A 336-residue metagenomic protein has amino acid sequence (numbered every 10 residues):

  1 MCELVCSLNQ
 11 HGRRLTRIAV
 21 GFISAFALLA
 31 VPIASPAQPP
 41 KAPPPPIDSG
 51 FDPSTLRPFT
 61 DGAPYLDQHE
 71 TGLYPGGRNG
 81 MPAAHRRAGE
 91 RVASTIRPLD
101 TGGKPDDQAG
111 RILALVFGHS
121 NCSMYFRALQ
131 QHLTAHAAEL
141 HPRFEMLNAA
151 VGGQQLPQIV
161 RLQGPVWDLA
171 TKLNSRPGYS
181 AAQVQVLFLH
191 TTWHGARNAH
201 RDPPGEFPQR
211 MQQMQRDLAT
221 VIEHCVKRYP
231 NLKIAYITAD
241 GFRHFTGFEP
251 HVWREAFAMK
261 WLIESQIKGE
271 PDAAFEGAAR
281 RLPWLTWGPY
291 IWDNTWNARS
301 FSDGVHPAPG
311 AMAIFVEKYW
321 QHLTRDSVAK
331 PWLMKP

Functional and structural regions predicted by a protein language model:
M1-T16: N-terminal secretory signal peptides that target proteins for export/translocation
L4, L8, I23-A25, I33-F117 (+4 more regions): N-terminal secretory targeting modules
Y65-Q68, G72-G76, G80-A84, R111-Q209: Conserved SGNH/GDSL esterase-like catalytic core that processes O-acyl groups on lipids and polysaccharides
R91-G102, R161-Y179, Q212-E223: A Trp-anchored, charged/polar loop motif used as the substrate-binding/catalytic surface of acyl/ester-handling
P105-G110, A138-H141, G178-Q183, K227-Y229 (+1 more regions): Extracellular/periplasmic catalytic domains that process cell-envelope and extracellular macromolecules
L129-E139, K172, R176, H190 (+3 more regions): Structured segments of extracytoplasmic/periplasmic soluble domains in secreted or envelope-associated proteins
Q209-W261: Flexible, glycine-rich surface segments
G241-P336: Catalytic His-Asp segment of secreted/periplasmic serine-dependent ester chemistry enzymes
